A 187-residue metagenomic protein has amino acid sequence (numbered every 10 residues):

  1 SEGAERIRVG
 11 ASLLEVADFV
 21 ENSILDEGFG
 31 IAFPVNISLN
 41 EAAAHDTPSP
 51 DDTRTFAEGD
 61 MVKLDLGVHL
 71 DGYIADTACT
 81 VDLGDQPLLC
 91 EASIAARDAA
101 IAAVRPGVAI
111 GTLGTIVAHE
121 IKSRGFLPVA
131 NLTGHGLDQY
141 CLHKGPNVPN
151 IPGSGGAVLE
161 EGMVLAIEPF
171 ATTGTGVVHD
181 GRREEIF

Functional and structural regions predicted by a protein language model:
S1-F187: Active-site neighborhoods and metal-handling regions in enzymes and metal-associated proteins
